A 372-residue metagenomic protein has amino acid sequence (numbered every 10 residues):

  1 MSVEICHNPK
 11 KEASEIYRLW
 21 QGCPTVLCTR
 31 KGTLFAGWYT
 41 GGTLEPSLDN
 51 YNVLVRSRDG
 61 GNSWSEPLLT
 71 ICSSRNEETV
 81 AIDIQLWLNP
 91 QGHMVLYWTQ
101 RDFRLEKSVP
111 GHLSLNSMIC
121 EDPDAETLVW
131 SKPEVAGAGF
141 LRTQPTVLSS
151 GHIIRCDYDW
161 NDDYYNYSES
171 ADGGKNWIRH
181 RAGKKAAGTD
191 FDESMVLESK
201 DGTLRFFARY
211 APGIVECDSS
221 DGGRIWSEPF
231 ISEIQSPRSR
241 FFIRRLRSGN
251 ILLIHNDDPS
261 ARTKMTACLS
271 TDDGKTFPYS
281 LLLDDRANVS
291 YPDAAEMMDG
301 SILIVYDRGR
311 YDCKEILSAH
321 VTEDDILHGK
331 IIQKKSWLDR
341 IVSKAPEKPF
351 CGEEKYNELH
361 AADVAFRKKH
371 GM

Functional and structural regions predicted by a protein language model:
M1-M372: Asp-box/BNR beta-propeller blade signature and adjacent active/binding-site loops in extracellular glycan-interacting
